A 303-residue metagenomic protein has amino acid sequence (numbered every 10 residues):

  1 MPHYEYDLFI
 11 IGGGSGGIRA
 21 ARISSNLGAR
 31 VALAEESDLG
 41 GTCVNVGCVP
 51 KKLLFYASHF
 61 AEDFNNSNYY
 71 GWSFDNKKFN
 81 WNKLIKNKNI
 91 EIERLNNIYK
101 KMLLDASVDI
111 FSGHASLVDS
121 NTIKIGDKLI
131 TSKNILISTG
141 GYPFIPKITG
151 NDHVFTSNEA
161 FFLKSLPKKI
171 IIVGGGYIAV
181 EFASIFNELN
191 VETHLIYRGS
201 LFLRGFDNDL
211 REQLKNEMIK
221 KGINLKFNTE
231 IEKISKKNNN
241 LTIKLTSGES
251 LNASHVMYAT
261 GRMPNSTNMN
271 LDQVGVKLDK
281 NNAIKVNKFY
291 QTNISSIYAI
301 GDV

Functional and structural regions predicted by a protein language model:
P2-Y6, R22-A29, A34-L166, G199-L203 (+3 more regions): Glycine-rich flavin
E5-L33, I171-I172, I178-E188: N-terminal Rossmann-like FAD-binding beta1-loop-alpha1 element of flavoenzymes
F9-I11, A115, I130-G140, I172-V173 (+3 more regions): Short hydrophobic core segments
R19, I145-P146, V180-E181, F186 (+3 more regions): Glycine/Thr-rich phosphate-binding loops of Rossmann-like dinucleotide-binding domains
G28, N190-E192, G222: Glycine-centered short loops/turns at secondary-structure junctions
D152-P167, L251-V303: FAD-site-proximal beta/loop scaffold in flavoenzymes
H153, K164-F206: Rossmann-like NAD(P)H-binding beta-loop-alpha module
